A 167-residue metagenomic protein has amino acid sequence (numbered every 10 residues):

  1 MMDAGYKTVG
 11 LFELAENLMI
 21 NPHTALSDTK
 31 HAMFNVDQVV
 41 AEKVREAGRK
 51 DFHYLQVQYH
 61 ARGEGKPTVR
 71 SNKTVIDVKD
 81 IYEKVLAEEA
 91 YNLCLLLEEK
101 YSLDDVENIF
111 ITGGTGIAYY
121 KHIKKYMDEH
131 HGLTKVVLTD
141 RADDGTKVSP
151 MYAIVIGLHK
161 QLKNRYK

Functional and structural regions predicted by a protein language model:
M1-D3, F110: Short glycine-aspartate micro-motif
D3, K30-F34, A87: Alpha-helix initiation and capping sites
Y6: Short, glycine/acidic-enriched loop or turn micro-motifs at the edges of active sites
V9-Q56, P150: Glycine-rich phosphate-binding loop plus the immediately following alpha-helix
V36-D37, A41, R49, Y54-K167: Helical "lid/coupling" subdomains associated with nucleotide-phosphate turnover
